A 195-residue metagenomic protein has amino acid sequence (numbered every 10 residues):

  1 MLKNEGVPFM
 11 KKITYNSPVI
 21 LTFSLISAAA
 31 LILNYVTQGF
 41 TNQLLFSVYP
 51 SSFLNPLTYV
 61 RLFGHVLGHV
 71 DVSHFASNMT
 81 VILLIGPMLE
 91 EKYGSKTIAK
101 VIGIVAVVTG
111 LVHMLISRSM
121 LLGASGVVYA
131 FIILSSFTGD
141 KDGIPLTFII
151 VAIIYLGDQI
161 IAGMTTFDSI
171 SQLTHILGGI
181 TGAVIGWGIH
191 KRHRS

Functional and structural regions predicted by a protein language model:
L2-S195: A detector for small-residue-rich transmembrane helices and their helix-helix packing motifs
